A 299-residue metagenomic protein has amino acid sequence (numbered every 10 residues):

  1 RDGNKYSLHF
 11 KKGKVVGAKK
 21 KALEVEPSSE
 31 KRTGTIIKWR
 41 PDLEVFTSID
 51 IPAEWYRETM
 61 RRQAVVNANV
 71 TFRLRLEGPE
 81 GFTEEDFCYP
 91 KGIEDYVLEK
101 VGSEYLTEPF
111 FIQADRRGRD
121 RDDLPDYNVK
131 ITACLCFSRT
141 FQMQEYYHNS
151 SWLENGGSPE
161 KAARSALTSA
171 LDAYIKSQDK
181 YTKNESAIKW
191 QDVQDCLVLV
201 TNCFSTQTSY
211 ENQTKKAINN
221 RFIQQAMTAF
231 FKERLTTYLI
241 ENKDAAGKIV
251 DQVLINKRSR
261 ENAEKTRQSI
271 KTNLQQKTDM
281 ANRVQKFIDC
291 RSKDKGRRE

Functional and structural regions predicted by a protein language model:
R1-E299: GHKL-family ATPase ATP-binding module
